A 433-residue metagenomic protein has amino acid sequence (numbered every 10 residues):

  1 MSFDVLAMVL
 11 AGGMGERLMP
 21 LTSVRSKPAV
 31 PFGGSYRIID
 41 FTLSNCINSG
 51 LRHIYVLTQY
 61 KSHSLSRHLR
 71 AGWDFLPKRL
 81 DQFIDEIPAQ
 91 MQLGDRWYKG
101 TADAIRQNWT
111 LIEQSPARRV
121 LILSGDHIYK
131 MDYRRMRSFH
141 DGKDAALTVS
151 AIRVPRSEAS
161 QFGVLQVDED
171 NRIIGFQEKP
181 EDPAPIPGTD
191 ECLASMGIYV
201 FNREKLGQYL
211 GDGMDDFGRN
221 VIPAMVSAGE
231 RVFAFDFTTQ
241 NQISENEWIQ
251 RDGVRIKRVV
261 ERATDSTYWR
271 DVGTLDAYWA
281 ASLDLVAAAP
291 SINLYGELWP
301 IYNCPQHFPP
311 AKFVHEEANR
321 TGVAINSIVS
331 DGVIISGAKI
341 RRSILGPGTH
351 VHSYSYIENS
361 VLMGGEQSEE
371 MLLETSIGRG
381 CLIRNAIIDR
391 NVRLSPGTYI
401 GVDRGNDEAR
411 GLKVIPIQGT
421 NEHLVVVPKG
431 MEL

Functional and structural regions predicted by a protein language model:
M1-D74, L80-Q82, Q92-D95, L111 (+2 more regions): N-terminal glycine-rich phosphate-binding loop and ensuing alpha1 helix
M1-L6, E204, D212-L433: Left-handed beta-helix
D81-I105: Active-site-proximal specificity loops/subdomain of glycosyltransferases
I112-A117: Glycine-rich phosphate-binding loop signature in dinucleotide/nucleotide-binding domains
V120: Short aromatic/hydrophobic "clamp" motif used to bind/position activated sugar donors
L123-G125: Active-site acidic Asp-centered loop
H127-K130, R393: A short, conserved beta-strand element in the Rossmann-like catalytic core that flanks the donor/metal-binding loop
K130-E204, Q208-G213, S227-E230: Conserved core of the sugar-phosphate nucleotidyltransferase
